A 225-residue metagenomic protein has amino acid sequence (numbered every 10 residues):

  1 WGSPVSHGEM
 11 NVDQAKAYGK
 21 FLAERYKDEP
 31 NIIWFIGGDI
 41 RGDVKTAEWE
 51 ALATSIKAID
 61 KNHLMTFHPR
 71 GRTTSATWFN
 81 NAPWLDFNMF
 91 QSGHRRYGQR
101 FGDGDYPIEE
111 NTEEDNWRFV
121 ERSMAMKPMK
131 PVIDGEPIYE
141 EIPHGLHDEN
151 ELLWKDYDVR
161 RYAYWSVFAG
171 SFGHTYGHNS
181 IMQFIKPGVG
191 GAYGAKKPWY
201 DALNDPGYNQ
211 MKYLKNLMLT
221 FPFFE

Functional and structural regions predicted by a protein language model:
W1-Q99, Y106-D115: Active-site mouth of glycoside hydrolases
G2, L85-F87, S92-E110, E114-Y157: Active-site clefts of carbohydrate-active enzymes
N11, A15, K45, D105-T112 (+4 more regions): Residue-level preference for long, well-ordered alpha-helices that form the structural scaffold of enzyme catalytic
A15, W49, N116, V159 (+1 more regions): A structural signal for well-ordered alpha-helical scaffolds and beta->alpha junctions
R25-P30, A58-D60, R122-K130, A169-S171: A structural motif corresponding to the C-terminal end of an alpha-helix and its immediate exit/capping segment
H68, Q91, G135, Y176-G177: Generic beta-sheet signal
P128-V132, Y139-P143, K155-E225: Aromatic- and carboxylate-lined catalytic core of secreted/periplasmic carbohydrate-active enzymes
